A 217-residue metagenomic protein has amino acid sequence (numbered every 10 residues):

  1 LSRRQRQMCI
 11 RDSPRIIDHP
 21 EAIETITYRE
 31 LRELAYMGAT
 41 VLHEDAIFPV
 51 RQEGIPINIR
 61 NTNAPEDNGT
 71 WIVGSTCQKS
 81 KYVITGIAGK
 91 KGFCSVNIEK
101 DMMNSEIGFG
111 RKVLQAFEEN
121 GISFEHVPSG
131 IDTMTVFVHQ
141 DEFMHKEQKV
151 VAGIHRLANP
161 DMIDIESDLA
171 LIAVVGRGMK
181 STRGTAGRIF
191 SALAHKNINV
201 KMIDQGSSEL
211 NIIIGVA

Functional and structural regions predicted by a protein language model:
L1-I10: Single conserved hydrophobic/aromatic residue that forms the stacking wall/gate of nucleotide- or nucleobase-binding
R3, I57-I59, E125, K201: Short hydrophobic alpha-helical runs that function as membrane-insertion/retention elements
Q7, P14-P65: Polyanion-binding loop/helix "lid" in catalytic or ligand-binding cores
R11-S13, I203: Non-heme iron-sulfur electron-transfer modules
N68-A217: A conserved regulatory-domain signal marking ACT and ACT-like small-molecule sensing domains and adjacent regulatory
